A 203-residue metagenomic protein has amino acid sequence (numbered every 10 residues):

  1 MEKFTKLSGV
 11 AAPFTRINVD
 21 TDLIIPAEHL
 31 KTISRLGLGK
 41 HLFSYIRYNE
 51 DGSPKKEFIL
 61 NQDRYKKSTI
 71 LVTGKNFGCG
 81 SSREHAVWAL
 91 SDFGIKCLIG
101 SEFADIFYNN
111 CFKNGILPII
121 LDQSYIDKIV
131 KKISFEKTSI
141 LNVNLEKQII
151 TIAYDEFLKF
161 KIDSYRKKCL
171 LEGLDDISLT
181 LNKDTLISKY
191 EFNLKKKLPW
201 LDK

Functional and structural regions predicted by a protein language model:
M1-G74, G78-K203: Cytosolic catalytic domains that perform sulfur/thiol-centered chemistry
